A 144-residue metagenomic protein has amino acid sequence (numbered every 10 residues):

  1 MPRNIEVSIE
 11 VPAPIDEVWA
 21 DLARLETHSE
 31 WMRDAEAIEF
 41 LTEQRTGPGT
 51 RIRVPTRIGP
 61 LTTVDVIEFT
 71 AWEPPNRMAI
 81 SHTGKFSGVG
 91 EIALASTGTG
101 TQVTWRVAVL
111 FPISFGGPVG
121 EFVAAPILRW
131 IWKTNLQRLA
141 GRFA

Functional and structural regions predicted by a protein language model:
M1-L41, G47: Hydrophobic ligand-binding cavity/cleft-lining segments
E6-S8, V64-V66, V89-E91, R106: Well-ordered beta-strand positions in beta-sheet-rich domains
E10, T70-A71, A93-A95: Well-ordered beta-strand positions
A13, T42, I58, S96 (+1 more regions): Non-catalytic surface loops within mature trypsin-like serine protease
D16-W19, K133, Q137: Amphipathic alpha-helical segments that line or abut small-molecule/effector binding pockets and mediate allosteric
W19, W31, W72, W105-V107: Tryptophan-centered motif/residue detector
S29, E39-F86, T99-Q102, T134-A144: Glycine-rich portal/gate segments that line the openings of hydrophobic small-molecule binding cavities
A79-T134: Beta-strand/loop substructures that line and gate deep hydrophobic ligand-binding cavities in soluble
